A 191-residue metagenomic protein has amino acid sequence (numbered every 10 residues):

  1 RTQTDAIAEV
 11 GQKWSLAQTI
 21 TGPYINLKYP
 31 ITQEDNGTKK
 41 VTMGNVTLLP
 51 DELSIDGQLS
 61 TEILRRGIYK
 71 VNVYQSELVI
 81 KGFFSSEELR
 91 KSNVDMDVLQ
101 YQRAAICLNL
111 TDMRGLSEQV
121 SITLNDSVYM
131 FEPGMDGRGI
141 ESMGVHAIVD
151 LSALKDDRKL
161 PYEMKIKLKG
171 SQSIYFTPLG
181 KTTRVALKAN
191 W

Functional and structural regions predicted by a protein language model:
R1-L16: Alpha-helical transmembrane signal-anchor/signal-peptide segments
Q12-K13, N26, E34-W191: Soluble non-transmembrane domains of integral membrane proteins
L16-K28: Solvent-exposed, non-transmembrane helices and loops of integral membrane proteins
